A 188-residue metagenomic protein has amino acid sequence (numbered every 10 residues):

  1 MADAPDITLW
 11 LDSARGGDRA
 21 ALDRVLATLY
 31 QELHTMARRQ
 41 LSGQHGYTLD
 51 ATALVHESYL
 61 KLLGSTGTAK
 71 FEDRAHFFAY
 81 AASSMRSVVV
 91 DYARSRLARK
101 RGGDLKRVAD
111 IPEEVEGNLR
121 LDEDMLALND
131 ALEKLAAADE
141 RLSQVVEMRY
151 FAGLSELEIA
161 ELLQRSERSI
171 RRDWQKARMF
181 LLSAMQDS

Functional and structural regions predicted by a protein language model:
I7-W10, A27, G46-T68, R171: Conserved RNAP core-binding helix
R15-G16, R39-H45, E57-F77: Sigma70-family region 2
G17-R38: A short, charge-rich alpha-helical start-of-domain segment used by transcription regulators
Y30, H34, T52-L60, R74-S95: Σ70-family region 2.3-2.4 aromatic/basic alpha-helix that recognizes the −10 promoter and nucleates DNA melting
Q44-L54, H76, Y92-E116: Short, basic/polar amphipathic helix motif occurring as a linker/hinge flanking DNA-binding modules in transcription
A136-E158: Short amphipathic alpha helix immediately N-terminal
A152-R172: Helix-turn-helix DNA-binding module
R178-S188: Short, Lys/Arg-enriched C-terminal cap helix and immediately downstream tail that follows
